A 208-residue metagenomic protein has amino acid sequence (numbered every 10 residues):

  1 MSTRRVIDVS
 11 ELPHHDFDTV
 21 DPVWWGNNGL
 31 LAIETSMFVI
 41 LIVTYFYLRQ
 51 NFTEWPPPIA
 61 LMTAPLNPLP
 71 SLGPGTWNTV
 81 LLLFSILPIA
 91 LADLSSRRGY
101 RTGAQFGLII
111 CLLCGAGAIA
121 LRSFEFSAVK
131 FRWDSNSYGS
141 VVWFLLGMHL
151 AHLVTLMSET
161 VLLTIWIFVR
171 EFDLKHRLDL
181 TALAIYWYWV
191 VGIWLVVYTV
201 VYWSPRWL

Functional and structural regions predicted by a protein language model:
M1-L208: ...captures the hydrophobic TM-helix bundle architecture rather than a specific catalytic motif, and can also fire on
